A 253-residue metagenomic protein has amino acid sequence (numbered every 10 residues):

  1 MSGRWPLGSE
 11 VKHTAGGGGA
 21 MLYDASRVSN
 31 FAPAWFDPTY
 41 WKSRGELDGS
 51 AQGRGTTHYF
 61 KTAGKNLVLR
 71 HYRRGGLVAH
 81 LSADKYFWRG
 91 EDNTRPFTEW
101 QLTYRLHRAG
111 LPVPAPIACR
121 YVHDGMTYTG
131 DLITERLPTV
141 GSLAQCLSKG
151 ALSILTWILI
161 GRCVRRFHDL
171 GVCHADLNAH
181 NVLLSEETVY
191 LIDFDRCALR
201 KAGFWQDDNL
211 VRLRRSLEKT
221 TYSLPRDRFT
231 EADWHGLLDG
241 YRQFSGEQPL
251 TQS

Functional and structural regions predicted by a protein language model:
M1-D48: Juxta-kinase regulatory segment immediately upstream of eukaryotic protein kinase catalytic domains
P33-G141, R165, D169: Conserved ATP-binding subdomain of kinase catalytic cores across diverse folds
N66, T188-V189: Hydrophobic residues embedded in beta-strands of well-ordered beta-sheets
S142-G150: AlphaC helix of the protein kinase catalytic domain
L155-C163: Conserved alphaE helix
G171, D176: Conserved catalytic-loop position in the HRD/HxD motif
L177-L184: Hydrophobic residue at the +6 position relative to the catalytic HRD Asp in the kinase catalytic loop
Y190-S253: C-lobe/activation-segment region of protein kinase-like
